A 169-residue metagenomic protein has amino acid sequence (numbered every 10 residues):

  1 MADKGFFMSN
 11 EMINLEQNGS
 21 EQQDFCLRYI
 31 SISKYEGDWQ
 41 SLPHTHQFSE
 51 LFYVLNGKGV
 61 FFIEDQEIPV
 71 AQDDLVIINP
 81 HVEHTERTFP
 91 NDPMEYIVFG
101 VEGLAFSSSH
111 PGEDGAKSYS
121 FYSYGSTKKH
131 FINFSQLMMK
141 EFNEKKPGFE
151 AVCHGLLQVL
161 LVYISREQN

Functional and structural regions predicted by a protein language model:
M1-A71, P90, G115-S118: Generic protein-terminus/edge-of-domain signal
E50, E86, E141: Acidic-residue sensor for enzyme active/binding pockets
I63-E64, R87-T88, S108-H110: Short glycine-/acidic-enriched loop or helix-start segments at secondary-structure transitions that form or flank
V70-E83: Conserved metal-binding segment of the jelly-roll/cupin
H81-A105: Ligand-binding loop in jelly-roll beta-barrel domains
G103-D114: Short peripheral tails and domain-boundary helices/loops at the edges of structured domains
E113-Q168: Amphipathic alpha-helical segments enriched in hydrophobic/aromatic residues interleaved with Lys/Arg
